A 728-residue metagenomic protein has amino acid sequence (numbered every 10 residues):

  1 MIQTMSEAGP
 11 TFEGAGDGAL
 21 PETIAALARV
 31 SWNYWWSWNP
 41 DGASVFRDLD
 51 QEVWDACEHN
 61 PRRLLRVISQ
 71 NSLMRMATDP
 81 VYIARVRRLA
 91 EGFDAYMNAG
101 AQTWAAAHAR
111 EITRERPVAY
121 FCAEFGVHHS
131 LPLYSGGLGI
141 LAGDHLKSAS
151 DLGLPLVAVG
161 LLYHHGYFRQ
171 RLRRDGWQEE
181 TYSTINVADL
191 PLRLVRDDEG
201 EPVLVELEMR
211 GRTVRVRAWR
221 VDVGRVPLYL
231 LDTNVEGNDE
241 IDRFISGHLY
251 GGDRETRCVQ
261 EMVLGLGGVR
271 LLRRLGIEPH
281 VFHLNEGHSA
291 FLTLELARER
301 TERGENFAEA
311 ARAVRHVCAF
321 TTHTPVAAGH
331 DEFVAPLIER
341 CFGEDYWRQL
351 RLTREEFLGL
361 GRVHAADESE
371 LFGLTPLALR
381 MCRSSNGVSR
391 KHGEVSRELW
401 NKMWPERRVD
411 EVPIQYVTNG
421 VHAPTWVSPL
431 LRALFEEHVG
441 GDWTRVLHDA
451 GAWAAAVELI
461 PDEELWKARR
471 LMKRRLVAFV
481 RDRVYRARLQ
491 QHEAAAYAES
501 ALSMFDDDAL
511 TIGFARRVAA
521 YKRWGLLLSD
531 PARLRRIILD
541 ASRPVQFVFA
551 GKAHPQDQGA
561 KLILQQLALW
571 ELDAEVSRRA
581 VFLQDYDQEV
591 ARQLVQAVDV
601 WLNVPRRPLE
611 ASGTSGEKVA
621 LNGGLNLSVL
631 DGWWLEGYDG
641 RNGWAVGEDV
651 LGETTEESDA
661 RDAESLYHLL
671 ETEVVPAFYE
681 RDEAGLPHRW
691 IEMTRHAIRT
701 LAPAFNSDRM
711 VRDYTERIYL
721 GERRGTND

Functional and structural regions predicted by a protein language model:
M1-D728: Catalytic cores of carbohydrate-active enzymes across secretory and cytosolic contexts
